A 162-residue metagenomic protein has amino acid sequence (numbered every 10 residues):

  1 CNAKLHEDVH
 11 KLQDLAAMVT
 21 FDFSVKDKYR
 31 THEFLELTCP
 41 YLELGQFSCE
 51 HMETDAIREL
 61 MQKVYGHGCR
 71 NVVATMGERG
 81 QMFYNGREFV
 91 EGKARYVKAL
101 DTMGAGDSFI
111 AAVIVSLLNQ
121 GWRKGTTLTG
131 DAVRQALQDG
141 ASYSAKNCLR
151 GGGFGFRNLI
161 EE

Functional and structural regions predicted by a protein language model:
C1-V90, W122, A132-V133, L159-E161: Ribokinase/PfkB-type carbohydrate-kinase core domain
H67, M76, Y96-E162: Conserved post-catalytic alpha-helical subdomain immediately downstream of the catalytic base and nucleotide-binding
E91-R95: Adenosine-cofactor binding site in Rossmann-like domains, unifying the SAM/SAH pocket of S-adenosylmethionine-dependent
